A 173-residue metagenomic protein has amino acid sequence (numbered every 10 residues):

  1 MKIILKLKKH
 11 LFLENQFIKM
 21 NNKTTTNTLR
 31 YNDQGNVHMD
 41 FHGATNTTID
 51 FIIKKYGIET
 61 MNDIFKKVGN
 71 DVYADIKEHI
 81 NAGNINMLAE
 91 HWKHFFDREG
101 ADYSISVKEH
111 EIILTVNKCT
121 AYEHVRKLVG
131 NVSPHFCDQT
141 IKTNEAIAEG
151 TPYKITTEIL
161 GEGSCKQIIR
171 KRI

Functional and structural regions predicted by a protein language model:
K2-I113, K118-D138, A146, P152-K166 (+1 more regions): N-terminal accessory segment detector
